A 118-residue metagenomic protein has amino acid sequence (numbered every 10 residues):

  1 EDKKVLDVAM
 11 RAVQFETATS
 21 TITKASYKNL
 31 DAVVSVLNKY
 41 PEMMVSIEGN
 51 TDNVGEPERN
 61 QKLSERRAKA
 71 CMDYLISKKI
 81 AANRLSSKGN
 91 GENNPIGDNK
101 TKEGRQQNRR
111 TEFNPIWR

Functional and structural regions predicted by a protein language model:
E1-M44, N83, I116-R118: Periplasmic peptidoglycan-binding/tethering modules of Gram-negative envelope proteins
S20-Y27, E48-R118: Periplasmic OmpA-like peptidoglycan-binding domain that tethers envelope proteins to the cell wall
